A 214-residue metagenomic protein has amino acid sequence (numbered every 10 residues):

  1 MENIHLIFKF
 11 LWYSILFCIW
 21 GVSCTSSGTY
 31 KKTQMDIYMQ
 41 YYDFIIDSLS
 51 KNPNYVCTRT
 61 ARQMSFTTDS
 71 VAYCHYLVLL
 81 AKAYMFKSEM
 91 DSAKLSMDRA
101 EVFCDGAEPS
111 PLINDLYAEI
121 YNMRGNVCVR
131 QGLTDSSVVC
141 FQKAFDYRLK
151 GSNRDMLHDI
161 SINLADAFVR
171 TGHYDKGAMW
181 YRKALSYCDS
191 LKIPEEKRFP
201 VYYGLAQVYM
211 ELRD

Functional and structural regions predicted by a protein language model:
E2-W12: Bacterial N-terminal signal peptides that target proteins for export
L11-G21: Bacterial N-terminal signal peptides
C24-D214: A "functional boundary" signal
